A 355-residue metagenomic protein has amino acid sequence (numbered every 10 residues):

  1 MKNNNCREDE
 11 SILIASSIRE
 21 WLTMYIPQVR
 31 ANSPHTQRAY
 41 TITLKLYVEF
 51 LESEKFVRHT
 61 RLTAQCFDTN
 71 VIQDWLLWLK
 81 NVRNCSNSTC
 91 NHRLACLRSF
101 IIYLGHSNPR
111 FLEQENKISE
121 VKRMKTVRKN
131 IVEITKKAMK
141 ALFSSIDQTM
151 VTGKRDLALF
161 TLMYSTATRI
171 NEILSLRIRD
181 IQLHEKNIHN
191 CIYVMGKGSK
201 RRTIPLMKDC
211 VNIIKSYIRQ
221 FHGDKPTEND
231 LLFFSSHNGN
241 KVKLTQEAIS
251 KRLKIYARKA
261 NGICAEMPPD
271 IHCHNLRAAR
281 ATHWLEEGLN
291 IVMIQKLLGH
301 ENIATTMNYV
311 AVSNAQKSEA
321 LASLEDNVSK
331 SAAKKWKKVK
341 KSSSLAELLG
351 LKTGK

Functional and structural regions predicted by a protein language model:
M1-K355: Conserved catalytic core of the tyrosine transesterase superfamily
